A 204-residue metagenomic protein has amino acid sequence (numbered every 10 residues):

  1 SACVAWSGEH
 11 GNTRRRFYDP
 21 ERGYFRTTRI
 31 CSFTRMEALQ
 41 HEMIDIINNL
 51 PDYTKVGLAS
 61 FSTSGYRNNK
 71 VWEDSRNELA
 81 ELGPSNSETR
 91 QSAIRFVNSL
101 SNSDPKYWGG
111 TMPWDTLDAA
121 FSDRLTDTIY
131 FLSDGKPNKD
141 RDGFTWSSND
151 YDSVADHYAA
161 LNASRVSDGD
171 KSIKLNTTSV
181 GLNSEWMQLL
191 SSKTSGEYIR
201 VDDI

Functional and structural regions predicted by a protein language model:
S1, L39, L58-F61, A120 (+4 more regions): DG-centered beta-turn motif at the end of beta-strands
A2-L58, E81-T89, S101-T111: …and closely analogous acidic/polar surface helices at protein-protein or active-site interfaces in A-domain-like
S7-H10, S103-P105, G135-V201: VWA/integrin I-like adhesion module and closely mimicked acidic/polar interface patches used
F33, I44, S75-Y130, P137-K139 (+1 more regions): Von Willebrand factor
T34, S75, T89, N149-V154 (+1 more regions): Alpha-helix capping and helix-coil boundary motifs
E42-Y53, F61-S64, F96-S103, A119-D123 (+5 more regions): Structured segments of extracytoplasmic/periplasmic soluble domains in secreted or envelope-associated proteins
Y53, T126, D170-S172: A general structural motif
G65-K70: Secretory-pathway/luminal and periplasmic proteins that interact with or process carbohydrate-rich
